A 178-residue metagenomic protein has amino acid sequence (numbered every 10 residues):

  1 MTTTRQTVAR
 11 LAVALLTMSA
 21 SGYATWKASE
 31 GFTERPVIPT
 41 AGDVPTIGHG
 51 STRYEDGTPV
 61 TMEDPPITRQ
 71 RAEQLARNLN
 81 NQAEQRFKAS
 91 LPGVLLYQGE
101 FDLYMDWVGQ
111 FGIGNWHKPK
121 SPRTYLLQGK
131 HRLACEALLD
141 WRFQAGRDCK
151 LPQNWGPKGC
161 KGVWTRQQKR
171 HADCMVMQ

Functional and structural regions predicted by a protein language model:
T2-V13, S21-R35, G42, E73 (+2 more regions): Long, amphipathic alpha-helical surface segments
M18, I38-A41, L96-E100: Extracellular/periplasmic catalytic domains that process cell-envelope and extracellular macromolecules
W26, I47, Y104: Short, conserved catalytic/metal-binding motifs centered on acidic residues
E30, H49-S51, W107-G109: Active-site-proximal beta-strand/loop segments in catalytic clefts of secreted hydrolases
P39-M62: Substrate-binding/active-site groove segments that recognize and process beta-1,4-linked N-acetyl-hexosamine
V60-W116, L127, H131-L133: Alpha-helical segment that forms one wall of the substrate-binding/catalytic cleft in peptidoglycan-active domains
